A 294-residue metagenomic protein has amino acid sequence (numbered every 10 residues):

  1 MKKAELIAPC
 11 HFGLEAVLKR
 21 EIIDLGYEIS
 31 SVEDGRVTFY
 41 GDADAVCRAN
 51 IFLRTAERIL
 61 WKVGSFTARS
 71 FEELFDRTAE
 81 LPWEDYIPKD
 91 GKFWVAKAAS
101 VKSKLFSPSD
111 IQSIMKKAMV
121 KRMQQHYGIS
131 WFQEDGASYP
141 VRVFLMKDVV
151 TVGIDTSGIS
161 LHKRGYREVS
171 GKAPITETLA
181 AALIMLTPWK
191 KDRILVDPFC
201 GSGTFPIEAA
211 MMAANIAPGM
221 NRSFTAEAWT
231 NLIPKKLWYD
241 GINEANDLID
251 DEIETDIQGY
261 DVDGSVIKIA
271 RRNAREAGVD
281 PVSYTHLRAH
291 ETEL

Functional and structural regions predicted by a protein language model:
K2, M146-K147: Short flexible coil/turn linkers enriched for glycine and charged/polar residues that connect secondary-structure
K2-Y139: Non-catalytic nucleic-acid substrate-recognition regions in nucleic-acid-modifying enzymes
H11-F12, V150-K190, P218-R222: S-adenosyl-L-methionine
D42, A98, M146, D155-I159: Generic beta-structure capping elements
D85-Y86, V149-T151: A contiguous, low-structure linker/loop signature
I175-Y284: Conserved S-adenosyl-L-methionine
H286-A289, E293-L294: Single conserved hydrophobic/aromatic residue that forms the stacking wall/gate of nucleotide- or nucleobase-binding
